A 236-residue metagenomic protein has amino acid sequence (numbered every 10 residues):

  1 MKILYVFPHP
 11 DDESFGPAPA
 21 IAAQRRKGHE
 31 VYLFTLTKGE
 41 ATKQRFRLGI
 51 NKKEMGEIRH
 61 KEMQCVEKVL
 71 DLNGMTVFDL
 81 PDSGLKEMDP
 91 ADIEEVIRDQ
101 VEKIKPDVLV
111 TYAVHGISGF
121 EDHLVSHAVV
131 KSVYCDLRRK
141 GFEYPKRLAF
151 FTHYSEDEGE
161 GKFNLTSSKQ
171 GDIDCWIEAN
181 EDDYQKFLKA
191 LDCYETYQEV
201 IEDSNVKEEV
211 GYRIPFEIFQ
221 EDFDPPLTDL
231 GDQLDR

Functional and structural regions predicted by a protein language model:
M1-I104, K131-E143, D229-D235: Active-site rim/loop-helix segments in enzyme catalytic domains that contact anionic ligands
M1-L4, A23, S83, E87-R236: Metal-dependent de-N-acetylase/amidase catalytic core
